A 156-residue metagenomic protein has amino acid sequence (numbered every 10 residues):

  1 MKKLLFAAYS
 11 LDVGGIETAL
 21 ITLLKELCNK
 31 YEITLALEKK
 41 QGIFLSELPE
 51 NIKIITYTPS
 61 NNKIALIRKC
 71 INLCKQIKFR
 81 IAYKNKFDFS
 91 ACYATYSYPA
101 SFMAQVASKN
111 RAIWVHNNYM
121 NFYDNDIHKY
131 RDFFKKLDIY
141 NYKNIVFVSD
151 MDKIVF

Functional and structural regions predicted by a protein language model:
F6-V13, E26-C70, D152: N-terminal strand-loop element at the rim of the active site of nucleotide-sugar-dependent glycosyltransferases
Y9, P59, A94-T95, V115-Y119: Histidine-centered beta-alpha loop that forms part of the nucleotide-sugar donor binding/catalytic region in diverse
I16, E38, C92-T95, F147-S149: Replace "coordinates the UDP/GDP/TDP-sugar" with "coordinates nucleotide-activated sugar donors
N62-I64, N110-H128: A short, histidine- and acid-enriched strand-loop-helix "catalytic/donor-clamping" loop that lines the nucleotide-sugar
K63-F89: An amphipathic, basic-hydrophobic alpha-helix
I77-K86, I127-F147: Membrane-proximal helix-turn-helix segments that form the acceptor-binding/catalytic region of lipid-linked
F89-K109, M120: An aromatic- and histidine-rich active-site surface loop
A100-F102, N141-F156: A short, active-site helix/loop in glycosyltransferases that binds the activated sugar's phosphate group
